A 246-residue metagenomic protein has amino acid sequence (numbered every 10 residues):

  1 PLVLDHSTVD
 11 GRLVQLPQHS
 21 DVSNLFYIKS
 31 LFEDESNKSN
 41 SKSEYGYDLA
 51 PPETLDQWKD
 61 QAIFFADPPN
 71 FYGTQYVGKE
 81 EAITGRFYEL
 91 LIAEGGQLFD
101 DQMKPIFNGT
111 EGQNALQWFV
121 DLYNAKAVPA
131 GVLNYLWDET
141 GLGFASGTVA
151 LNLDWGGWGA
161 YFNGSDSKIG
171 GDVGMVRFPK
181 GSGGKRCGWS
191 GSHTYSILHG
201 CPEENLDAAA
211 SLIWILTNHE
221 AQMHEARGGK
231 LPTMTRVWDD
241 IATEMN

Functional and structural regions predicted by a protein language model:
L2, D10-R12, N70, L90 (+2 more regions): Ligand-binding "clamshell"
L4, L13, V22, F71 (+3 more regions): Extracellular structured ligand-interaction cores
D5-R86, A93-W137, H199-D207: Helix-loop-helix "hinge/cap" segment bordering the ligand-binding cleft or interdomain interface
S7-V9, P17, L25, D56-I63 (+5 more regions): Extracytoplasmic/secretory soluble proteins
P68, E94-Q97, H219, P232 (+1 more regions): Phosphate/oxyanion-binding loops and surfaces in catalytic or ligand/nucleic-acid-binding neighborhoods
V77-I83, G157-W158, P179-G181: Glycine-rich beta-alpha junction loops
N108-K168, A208-K230: Ligand-binding pocket segment of bilobal, Venus flytrap-like solute-binding proteins
N124-A127, G164-D240: Extracytoplasmic/periplasmic substrate-recognition and gating elements
